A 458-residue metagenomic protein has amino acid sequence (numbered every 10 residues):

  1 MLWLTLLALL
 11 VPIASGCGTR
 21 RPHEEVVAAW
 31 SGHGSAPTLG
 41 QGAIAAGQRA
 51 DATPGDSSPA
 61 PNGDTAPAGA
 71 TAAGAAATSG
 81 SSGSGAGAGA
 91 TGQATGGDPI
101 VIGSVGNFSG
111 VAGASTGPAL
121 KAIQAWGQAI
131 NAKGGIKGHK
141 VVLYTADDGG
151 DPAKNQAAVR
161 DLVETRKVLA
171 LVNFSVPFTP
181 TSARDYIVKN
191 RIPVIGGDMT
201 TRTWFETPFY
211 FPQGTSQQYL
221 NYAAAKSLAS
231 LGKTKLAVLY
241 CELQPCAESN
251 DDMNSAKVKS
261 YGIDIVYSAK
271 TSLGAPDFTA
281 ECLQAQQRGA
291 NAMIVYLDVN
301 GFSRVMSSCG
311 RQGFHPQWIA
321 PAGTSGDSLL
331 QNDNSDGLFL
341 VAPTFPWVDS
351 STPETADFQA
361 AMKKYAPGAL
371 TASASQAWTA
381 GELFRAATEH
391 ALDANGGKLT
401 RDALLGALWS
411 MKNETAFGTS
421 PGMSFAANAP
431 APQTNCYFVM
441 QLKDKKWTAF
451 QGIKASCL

Functional and structural regions predicted by a protein language model:
G16-R21: Bacterial signal peptide processing site
G87-G96, I100-I123, A146-P152, V176 (+2 more regions): Extracytoplasmic "Venus flytrap"
A114-K121, K133-W204, T271-F278, S303: Beta-alpha junction/loop-to-helix N-cap segments that form part of ligand/metal-binding clefts
D147, P193, T203-K226, S268-K270 (+1 more regions): Short beta-strand elements at the ligand-binding edges of bilobed clamshell
Y210-L273, N291-A292: An alpha-beta-alpha
N250-T344: Extracellular/periplasmic bilobed ligand-binding domains
S308-W378, I453-L458: Extracellular/periplasmic periplasmic-binding protein-like sensory domains
K364-Y365, L370-A374, R385-W447: Segments of small-molecule ligand-sensing domains
